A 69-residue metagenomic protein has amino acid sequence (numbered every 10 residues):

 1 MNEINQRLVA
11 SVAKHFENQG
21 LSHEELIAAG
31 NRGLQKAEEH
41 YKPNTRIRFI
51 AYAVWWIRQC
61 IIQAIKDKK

Functional and structural regions predicted by a protein language model:
M1-K69: Alpha-helical promoter-recognition and RNA polymerase-docking modules of transcription initiation factors, dominated by
